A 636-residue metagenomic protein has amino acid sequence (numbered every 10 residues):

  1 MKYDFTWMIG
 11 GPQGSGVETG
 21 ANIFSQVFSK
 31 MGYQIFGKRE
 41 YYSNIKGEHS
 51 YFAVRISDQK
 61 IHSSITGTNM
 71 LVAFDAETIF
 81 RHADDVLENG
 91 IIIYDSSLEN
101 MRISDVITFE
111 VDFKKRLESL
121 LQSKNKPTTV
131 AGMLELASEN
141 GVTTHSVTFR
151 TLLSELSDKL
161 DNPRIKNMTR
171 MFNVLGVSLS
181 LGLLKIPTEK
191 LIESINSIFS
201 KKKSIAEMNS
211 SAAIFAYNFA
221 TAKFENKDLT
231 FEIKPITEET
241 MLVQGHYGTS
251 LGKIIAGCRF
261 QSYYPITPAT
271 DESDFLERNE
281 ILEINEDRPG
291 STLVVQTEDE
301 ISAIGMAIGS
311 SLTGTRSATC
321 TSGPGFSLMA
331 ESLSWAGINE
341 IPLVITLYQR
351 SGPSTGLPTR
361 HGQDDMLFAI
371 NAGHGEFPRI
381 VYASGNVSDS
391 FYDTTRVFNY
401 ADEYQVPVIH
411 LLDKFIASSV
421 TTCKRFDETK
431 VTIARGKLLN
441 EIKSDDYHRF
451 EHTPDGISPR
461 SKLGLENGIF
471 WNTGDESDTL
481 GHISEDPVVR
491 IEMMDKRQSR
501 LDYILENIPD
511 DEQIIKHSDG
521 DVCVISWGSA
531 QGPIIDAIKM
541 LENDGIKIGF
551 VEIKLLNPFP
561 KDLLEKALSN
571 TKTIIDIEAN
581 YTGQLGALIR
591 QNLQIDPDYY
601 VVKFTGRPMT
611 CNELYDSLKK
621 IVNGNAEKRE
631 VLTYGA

Functional and structural regions predicted by a protein language model:
M1-S15, N22, M31, K190-N371 (+5 more regions): Thiamine diphosphate
M1-S262: Active-site cofactor/cluster-binding pocket
E18-N22, G47-S50, A83-D85, I103-T108 (+14 more regions): Short acidic, glycine/serine/threonine-rich loops at helix termini
Y42-I45, E99-I103, T270, G325-L328 (+5 more regions): Short gly/pro/ser/thr-enriched loop/turn and capping motifs at secondary-structure boundaries
A137-V142, S146, R360-P407, D413 (+3 more regions): Conserved thiamine diphosphate
T143-N173, V177-T188, I192-A213, Y217 (+3 more regions): Internal gly/pro-rich beta-alpha loop/helix module that stabilizes soluble enzyme cofactors or their anionic handles
L242-V243, A256, F398-A636: Flexible, low-complexity linker and terminal segments
